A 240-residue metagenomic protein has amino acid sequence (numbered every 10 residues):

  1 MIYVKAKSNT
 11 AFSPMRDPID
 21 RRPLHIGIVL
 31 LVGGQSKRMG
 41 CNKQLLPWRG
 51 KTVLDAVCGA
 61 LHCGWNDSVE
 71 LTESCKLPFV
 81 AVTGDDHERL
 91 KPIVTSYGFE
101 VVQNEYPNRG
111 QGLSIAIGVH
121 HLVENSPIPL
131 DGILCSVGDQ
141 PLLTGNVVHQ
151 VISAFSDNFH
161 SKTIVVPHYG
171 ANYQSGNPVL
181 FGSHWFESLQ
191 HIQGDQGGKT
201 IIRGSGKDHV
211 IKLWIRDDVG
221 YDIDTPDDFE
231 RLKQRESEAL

Functional and structural regions predicted by a protein language model:
I2-K5, F12-L24, E187, H191-L240: Conserved alpha/beta core of the MobA/IspD/sugar-nucleotide pyrophosphorylase nucleotidyltransferase superfamily
N9-A11, C41, A154, P226: Short amphipathic alpha-helical "recognition" segments used for binding
I19-S175, S183, G206-R216: Nucleotide and nucleotide-moiety/phosphate-recognizing core
N177-F181, Y221-I223: Short glycine- and hydrophobic/aromatic-rich loop-to-beta-strand nucleating segment in the catalytic cores
